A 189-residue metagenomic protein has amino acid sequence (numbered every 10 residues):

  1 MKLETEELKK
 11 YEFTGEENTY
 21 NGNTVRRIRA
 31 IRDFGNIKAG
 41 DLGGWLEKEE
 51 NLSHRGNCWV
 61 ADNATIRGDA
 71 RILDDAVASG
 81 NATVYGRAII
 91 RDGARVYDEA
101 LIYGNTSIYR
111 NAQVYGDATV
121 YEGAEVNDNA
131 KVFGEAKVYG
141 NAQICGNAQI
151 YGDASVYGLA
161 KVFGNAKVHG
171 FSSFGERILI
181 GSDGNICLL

Functional and structural regions predicted by a protein language model:
M1-G56, N81, S182-L189: Terminal amphipathic alpha-helical/low-complexity segments used for targeting or macromolecular assembly
L3, E12, D62-N63, N81 (+2 more regions): A detector of low-complexity, intrinsically disordered, Ser/Thr/Gly/Pro/Ala-rich segments
I28, V77-L189: Glycine-rich hexapeptide-repeat left-handed beta-helix
C58-D69: Short, compact, well-ordered microdomains
